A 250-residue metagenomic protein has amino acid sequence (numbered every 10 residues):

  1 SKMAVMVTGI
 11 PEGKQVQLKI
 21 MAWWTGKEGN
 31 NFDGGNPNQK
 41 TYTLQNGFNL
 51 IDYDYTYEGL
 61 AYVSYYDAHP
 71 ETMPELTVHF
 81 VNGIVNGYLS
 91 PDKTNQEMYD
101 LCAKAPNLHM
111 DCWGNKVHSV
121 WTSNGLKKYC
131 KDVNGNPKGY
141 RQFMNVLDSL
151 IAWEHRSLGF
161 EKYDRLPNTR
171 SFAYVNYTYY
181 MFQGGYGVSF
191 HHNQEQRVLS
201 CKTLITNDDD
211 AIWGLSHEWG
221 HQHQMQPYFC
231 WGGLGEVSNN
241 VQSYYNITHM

Functional and structural regions predicted by a protein language model:
S1-Y88: Beta-strand-enriched, solvent-exposed domains that form extended recognition/catalytic surfaces
K2, E12-K14, K19, K27 (+8 more regions): Context-gated lysine
T8-G9, Y65-D67, K93, E195-Q196 (+1 more regions): Short, motif-level signal for alpha-helix interfacial/capping segments enriched in acidic residues and aromatics/proline
T41, N49-I51, D100, N107 (+1 more regions): Short, flexible coil/linker segments at or flanking structured domains
T43-N46, K93-N95, D100-A103, I151-S157: Short amphipathic alpha-helical surface micro-motifs
T77-D111: Low-complexity, Pro/Ser/Thr- and charge-rich linker/hinge segments at domain boundaries
Y99, L108-M250: Catalytic cores of extracellular degradative/oxidative enzymes
